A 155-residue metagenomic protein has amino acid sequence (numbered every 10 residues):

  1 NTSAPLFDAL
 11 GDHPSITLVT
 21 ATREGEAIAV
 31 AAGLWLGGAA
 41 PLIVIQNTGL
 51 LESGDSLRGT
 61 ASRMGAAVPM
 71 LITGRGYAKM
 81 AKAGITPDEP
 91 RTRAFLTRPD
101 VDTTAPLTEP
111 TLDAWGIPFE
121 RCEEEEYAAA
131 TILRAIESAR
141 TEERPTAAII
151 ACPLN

Functional and structural regions predicted by a protein language model:
N1-N155: Thiamine diphosphate
